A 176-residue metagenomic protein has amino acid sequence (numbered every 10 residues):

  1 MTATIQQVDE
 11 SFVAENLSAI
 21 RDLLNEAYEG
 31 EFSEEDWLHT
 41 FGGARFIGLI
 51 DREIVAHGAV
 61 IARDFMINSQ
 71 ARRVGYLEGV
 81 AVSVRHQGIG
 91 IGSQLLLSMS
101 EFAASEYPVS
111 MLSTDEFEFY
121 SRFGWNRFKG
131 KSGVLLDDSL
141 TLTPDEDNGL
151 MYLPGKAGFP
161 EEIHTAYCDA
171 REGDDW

Functional and structural regions predicted by a protein language model:
M1-A14, T165-Y167, E172-D175: Conserved N-terminal entry element of GNAT/NAT acetyltransferase domains
Q7-A81: A conserved beta-strand-loop-helix scaffold within acyl/acetyltransferase catalytic domains
I50-E53, R85, P154-F159: Short loop segments at secondary-structure junctions
I61-A62, L95-M99, K129-D138: Short acidic (Asp/Glu) patches
L77-Q87, E116: A short, internal acetyl-CoA/4′-phosphopantetheine-binding micro-motif in the GNAT/acyltransferase core
H86-S98: Conserved acetyl-CoA pyrophosphate-binding loop and the N-cap/start of the following alpha-helix in GNAT-like
S105-P108, T114-L140: Conserved active-site alpha-helix within GNAT-family acetyltransferase domains
L135-W176: C-terminal "cap" of GNAT-fold acetyltransferases
